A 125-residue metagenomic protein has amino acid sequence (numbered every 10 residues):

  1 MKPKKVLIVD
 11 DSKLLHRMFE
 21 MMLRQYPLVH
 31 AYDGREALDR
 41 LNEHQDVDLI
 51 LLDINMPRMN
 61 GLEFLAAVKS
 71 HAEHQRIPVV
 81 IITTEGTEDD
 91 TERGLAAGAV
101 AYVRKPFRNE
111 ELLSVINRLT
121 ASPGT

Functional and structural regions predicted by a protein language model:
K13-V29: Two-component/phosphorelay signaling modules centered on CheY-like receiver
H30-L49: Acidic, metal-coordinating helix/loop segments flanking the phosphotransfer/catalytic sites of two-component signaling
M56: Receiver (REC) domain active-site loop signature in two-component systems and cognate sites in sensor histidine kinases
E85-G86: Short, conserved "switch-loop" micro-motifs in signal-transduction and mechanochemical regulators
F107-N117: C-terminal output helix
